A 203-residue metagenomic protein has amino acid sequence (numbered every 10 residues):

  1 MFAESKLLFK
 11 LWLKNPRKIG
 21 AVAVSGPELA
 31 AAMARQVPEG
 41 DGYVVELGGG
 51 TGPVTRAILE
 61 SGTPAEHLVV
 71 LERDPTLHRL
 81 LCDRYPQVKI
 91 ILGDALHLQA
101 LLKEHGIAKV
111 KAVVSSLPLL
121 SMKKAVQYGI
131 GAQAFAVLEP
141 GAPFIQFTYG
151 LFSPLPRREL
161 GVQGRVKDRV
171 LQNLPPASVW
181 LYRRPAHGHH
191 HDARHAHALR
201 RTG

Functional and structural regions predicted by a protein language model:
F2-E39: Class I SAM-dependent methyltransferase Rossmann-like catalytic core, especially the SAM/SAH-binding loop
P27, G52-R56: Glycine-rich SAM-binding Motif I of class I
D41-G50: Conserved class I S-adenosyl-L-methionine
D74, D94: Conserved SAM/SAH-binding beta-strand->alpha-helix loop
L81-C82: Conserved SAM-binding loop
Y128-P140: A short glycine-rich, Lys/Arg-flanked "PGG" loop and its adjoining helix->strand segment in the class I
P140-T148: Conserved beta-strand signature within the Rossmann-like core of class I S-adenosyl-L-methionine
R169-G203: Core SAM-dependent methyltransferase catalytic element
